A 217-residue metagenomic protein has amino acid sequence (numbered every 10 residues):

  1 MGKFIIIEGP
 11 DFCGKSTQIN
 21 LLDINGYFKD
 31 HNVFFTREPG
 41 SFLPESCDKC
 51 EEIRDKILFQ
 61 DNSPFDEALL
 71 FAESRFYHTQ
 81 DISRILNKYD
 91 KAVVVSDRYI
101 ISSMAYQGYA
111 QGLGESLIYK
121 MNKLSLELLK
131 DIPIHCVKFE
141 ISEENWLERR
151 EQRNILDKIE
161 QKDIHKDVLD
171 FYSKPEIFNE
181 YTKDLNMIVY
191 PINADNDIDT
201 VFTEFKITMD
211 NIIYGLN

Functional and structural regions predicted by a protein language model:
M1-F4: Pre-Walker A (Motif I) flank of P-loop NTPase domains
I7: Hydrophobic anchor at the beta1->P-loop junction of P-loop NTPases
P10: P-loop (Walker A) phosphate-binding loop of NTP-binding proteins
K15: Conserved lysine of the Walker
Q18: Hydrophobic positions on the alpha1 helix immediately C-terminal to the Walker A/P-loop
D23-N25, E144-N217: NTP-dependent small-molecule kinase module
H31-L128: ATP-dependent small-molecule kinase phosphotransfer cores that center on conserved nucleotide phosphate-binding segments
S103-Y172: A glycine- and Lys/Arg-enriched "phosphate-lid" helix/loop adjacent to the NTP-binding pocket of small-molecule kinases
